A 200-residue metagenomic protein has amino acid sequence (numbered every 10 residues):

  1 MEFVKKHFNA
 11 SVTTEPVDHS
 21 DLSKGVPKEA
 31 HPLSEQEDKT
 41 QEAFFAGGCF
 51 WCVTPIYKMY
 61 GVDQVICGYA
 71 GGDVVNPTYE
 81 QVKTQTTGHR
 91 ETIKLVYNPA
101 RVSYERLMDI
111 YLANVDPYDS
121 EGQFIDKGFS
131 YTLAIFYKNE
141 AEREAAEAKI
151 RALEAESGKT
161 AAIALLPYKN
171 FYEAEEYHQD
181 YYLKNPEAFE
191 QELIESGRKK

Functional and structural regions predicted by a protein language model:
M1-K200: Flexible coil/turn and secondary-structure edge motifs
